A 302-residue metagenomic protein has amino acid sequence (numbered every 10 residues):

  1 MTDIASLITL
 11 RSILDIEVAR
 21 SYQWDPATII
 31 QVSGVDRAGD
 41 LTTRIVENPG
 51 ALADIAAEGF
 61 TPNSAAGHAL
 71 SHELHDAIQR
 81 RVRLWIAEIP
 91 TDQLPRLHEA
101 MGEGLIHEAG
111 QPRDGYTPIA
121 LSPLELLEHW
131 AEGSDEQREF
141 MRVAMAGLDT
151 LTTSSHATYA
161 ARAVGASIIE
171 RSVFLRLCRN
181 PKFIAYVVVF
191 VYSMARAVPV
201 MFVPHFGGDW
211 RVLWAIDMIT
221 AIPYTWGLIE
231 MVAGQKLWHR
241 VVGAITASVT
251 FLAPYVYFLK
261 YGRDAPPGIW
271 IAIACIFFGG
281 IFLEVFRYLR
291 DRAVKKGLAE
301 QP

Functional and structural regions predicted by a protein language model:
M1-E99, E103: Long, solvent-exposed N-terminal ectodomains/accessory regions that are displayed to the extracellular/lumenal milieu
D3-I16, L124-Y192, L289, A293 (+1 more regions): Cytosolic juxtamembrane helix and N-cap/initiation of the first transmembrane helix
A66-R83, A87-R171: N-terminal topogenic module of multi-pass integral membrane proteins
K182-A221: Hydrophobic transmembrane helix segments
I219-W226, C275-R287: Hydrophobic cores of alpha-helical transmembrane segments in multi-pass inner/ER membrane proteins, independent
P223-T250: Loop-to-transmembrane helix junctions at the membrane interface
W238-H239, I281-P302: Cytosolic juxtamembrane helix at the C-terminal end of the final transmembrane segment
S248-I273: Membrane-helix boundary connector in multi-pass membrane proteins
